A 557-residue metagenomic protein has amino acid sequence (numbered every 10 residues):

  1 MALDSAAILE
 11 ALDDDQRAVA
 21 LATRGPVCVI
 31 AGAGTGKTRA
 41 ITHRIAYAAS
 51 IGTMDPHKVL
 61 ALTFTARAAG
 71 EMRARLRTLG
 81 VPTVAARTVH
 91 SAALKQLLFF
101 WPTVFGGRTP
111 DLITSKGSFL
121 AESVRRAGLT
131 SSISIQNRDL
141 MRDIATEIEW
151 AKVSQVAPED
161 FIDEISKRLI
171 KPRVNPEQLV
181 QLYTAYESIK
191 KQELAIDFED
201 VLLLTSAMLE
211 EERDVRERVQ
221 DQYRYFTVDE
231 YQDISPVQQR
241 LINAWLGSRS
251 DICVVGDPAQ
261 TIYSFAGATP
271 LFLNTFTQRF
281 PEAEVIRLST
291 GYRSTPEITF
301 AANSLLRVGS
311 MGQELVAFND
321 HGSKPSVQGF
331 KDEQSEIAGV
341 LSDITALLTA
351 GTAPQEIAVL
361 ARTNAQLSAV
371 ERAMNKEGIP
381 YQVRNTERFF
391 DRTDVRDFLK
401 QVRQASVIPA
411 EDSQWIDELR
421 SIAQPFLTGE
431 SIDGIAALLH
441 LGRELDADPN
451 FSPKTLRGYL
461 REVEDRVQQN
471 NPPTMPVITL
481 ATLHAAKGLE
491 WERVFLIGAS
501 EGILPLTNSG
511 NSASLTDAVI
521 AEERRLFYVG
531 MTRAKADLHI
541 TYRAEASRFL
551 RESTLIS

Functional and structural regions predicted by a protein language model:
M1-G106, P110-D111, E217, G247 (+2 more regions): P-loop NTPase Walker
S5-L21, G25-A33, A40, L60 (+5 more regions): Conserved helicase NTPase motor core
V29, A33-I41, E282-E284, T290-I379 (+1 more regions): Helicase P-loop NTPase motor core
T83-L97, S115, E377-Q401: Conserved beta-strand -> loop -> alpha-helix junction used to position metal-binding or nucleic-acid-contacting
A85-S91, D197-T205, M475-H484: Conserved two-lobed SF2 helicase motor
F100-W101, E122-A127, A301-S310: Conserved AAA+ ATPase "sensor/coupling" helix adjacent to the nucleotide-binding pocket
T103-A195, G291: ATP-hydrolysis module of ASCE/P-loop NTPase motor domains, specifically the Walker B Asp-Glu catalytic pair
E371-A373, R392, D397-I556: Conserved helicase C-terminal RecA-like lobe
